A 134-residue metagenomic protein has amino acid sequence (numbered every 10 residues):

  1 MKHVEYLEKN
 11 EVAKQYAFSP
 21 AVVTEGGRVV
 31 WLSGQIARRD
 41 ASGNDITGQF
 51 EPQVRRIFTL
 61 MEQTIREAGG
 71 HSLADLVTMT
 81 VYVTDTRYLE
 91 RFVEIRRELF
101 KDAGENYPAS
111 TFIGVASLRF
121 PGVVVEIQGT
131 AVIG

Functional and structural regions predicted by a protein language model:
M1-T59, Q63-V77, V83-G134: N-terminal presequence-like segments and the immediate start of the first folded domain
